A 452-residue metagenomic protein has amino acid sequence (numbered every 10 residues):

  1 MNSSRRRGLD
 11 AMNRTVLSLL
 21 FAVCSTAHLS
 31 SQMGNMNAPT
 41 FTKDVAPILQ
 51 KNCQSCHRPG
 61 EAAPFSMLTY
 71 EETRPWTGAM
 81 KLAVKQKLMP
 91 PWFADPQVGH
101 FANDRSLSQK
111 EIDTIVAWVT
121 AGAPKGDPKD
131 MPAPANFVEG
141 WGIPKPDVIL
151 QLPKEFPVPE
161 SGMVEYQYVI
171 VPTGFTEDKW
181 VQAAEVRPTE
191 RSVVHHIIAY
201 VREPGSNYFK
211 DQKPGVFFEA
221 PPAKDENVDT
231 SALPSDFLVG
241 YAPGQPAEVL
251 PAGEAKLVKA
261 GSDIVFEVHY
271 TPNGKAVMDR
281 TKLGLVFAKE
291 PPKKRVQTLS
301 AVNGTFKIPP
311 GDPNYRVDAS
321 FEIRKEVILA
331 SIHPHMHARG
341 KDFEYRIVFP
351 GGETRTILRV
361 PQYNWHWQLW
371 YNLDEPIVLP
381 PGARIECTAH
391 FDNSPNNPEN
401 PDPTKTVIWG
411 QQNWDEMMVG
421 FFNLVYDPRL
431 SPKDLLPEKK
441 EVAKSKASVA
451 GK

Functional and structural regions predicted by a protein language model:
M1-N13: N-terminal secretory signal peptides that target proteins for export/translocation
L9-D10, C24, Y200: Alpha-helical and His/Cys-centered functional microenvironments
R14-H28: Bacterial N-terminal signal peptides
L29-F175, A183, R187, H196 (+2 more regions): Aromatic- and Gly/Pro-enriched helix-to-coil junctions and flexible linker segments
I143-K433, K440-E441, G451: His-enriched metal-coordination microenvironments in redox/metal-binding proteins
K446-K452: Long, low-complexity, intrinsically disordered segments
